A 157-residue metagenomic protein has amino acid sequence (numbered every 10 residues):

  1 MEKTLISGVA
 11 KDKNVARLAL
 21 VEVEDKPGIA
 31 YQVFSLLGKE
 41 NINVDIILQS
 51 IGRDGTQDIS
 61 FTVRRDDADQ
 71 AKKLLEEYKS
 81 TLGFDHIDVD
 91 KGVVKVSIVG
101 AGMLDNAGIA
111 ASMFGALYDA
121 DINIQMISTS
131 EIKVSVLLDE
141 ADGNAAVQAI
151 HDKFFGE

Functional and structural regions predicted by a protein language model:
M1-E157: A conserved regulatory-domain signal marking ACT and ACT-like small-molecule sensing domains and adjacent regulatory
